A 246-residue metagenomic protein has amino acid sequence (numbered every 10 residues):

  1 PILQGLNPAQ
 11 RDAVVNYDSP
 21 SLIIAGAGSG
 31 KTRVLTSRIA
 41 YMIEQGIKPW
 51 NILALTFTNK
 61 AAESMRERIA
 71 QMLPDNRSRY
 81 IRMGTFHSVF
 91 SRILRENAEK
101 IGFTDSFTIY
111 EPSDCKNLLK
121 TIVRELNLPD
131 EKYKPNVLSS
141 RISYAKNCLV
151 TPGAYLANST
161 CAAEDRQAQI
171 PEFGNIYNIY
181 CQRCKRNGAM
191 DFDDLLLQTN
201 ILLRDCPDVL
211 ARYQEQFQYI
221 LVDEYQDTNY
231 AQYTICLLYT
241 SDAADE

Functional and structural regions predicted by a protein language model:
P1-D105, I109-Y110, L210-A211: P-loop NTPase Walker
Q4-V15, S19-I23, V34, L53-A54 (+3 more regions): Conserved helicase NTPase motor core
N16-S19, R95, T121, Y144 (+1 more regions): Residues within well-ordered alpha-helical secondary structure of globular protein domains
E44, R95, R124, K185 (+1 more regions): Residues at helix-coil transition
S78-Y80, E99-D194, F217: ATP-hydrolysis module of ASCE/P-loop NTPase motor domains, specifically the Walker B Asp-Glu catalytic pair
D242-E246: A short, hydrophobic C-terminal helix/tail in secreted or cell-surface proteins
